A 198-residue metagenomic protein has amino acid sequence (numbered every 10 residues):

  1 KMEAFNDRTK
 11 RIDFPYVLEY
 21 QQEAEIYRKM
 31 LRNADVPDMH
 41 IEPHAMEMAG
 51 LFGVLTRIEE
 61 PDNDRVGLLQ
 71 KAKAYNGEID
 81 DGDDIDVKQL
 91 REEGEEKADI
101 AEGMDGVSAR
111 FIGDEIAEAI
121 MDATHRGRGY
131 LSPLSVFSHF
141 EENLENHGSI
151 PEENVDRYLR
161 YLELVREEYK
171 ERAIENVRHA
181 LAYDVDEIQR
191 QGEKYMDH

Functional and structural regions predicted by a protein language model:
K1-Y16: A short helix-turn-beta junction within AAA+ P-loop NTPase domains corresponding to the substrate/partner-engaging
N6, N33, N63, N76 (+3 more regions): Detector for Asparagine
R8, E93-A101, N154, Y158: Generic alpha-helix detector with strongest preference for long hydrophobic helices that associate with membranes
D13-G113, I120: Conserved AAA+ ATPase small/helical "lid" subdomain
E118-H198: Terminal-proximal interaction/regulatory segments of ATP-powered molecular machines
